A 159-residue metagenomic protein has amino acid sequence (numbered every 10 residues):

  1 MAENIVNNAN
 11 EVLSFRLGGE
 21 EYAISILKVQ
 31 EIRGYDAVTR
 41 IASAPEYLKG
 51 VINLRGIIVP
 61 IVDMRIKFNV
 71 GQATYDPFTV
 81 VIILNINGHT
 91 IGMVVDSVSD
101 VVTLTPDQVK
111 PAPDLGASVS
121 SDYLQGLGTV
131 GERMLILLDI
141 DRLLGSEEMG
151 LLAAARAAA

Functional and structural regions predicted by a protein language model:
M1-A159: An acidic, low-aromatic, low-complexity terminal/linker signal
